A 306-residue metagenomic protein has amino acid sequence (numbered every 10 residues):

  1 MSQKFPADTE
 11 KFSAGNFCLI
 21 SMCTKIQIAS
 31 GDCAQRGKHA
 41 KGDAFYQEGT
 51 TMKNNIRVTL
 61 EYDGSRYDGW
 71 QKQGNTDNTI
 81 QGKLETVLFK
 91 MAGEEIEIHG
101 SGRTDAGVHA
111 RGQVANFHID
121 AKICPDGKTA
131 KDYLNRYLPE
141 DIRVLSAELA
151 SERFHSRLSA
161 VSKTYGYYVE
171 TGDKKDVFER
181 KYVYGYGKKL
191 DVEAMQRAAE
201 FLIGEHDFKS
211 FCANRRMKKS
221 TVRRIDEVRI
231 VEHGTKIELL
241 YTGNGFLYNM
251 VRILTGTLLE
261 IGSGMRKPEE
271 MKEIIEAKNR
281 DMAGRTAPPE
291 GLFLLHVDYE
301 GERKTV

Functional and structural regions predicted by a protein language model:
S2-E10, T24: Cationic, amphipathic, low-complexity segments that mediate targeting or membrane/lipid association
Q3, Q27, Q35, H39 (+1 more regions): Low-complexity, intrinsically disordered or signal/transmembrane-proximal segments
K11-F12, Q35, D105: Short, linear, compositionally biased motifs with a strong N-terminal bias
F45-V306: Structured-RNA-binding interfaces characteristic of tRNA pseudouridine synthases
